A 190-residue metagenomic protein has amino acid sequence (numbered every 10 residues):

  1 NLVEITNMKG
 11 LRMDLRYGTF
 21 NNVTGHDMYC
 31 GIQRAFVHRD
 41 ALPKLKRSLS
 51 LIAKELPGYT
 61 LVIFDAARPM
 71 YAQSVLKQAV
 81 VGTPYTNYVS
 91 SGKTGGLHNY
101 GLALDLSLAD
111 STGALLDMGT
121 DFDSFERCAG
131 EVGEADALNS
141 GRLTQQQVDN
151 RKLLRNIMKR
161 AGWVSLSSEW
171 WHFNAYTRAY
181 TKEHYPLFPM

Functional and structural regions predicted by a protein language model:
N1-A66, L76-S168, Y176-M190: Extracytoplasmic cell-surface/polysaccharide-interacting catalytic and binding patches
P69: Segments that shape or occlude catalytic/ligand-binding pockets
A72-Q73: Short, well-ordered surface patches within globular domains
F173: Conserved metal-phosphate-binding beta-hairpin within the catalytic cores of diverse ATP-dependent phosphoryl-transfer
